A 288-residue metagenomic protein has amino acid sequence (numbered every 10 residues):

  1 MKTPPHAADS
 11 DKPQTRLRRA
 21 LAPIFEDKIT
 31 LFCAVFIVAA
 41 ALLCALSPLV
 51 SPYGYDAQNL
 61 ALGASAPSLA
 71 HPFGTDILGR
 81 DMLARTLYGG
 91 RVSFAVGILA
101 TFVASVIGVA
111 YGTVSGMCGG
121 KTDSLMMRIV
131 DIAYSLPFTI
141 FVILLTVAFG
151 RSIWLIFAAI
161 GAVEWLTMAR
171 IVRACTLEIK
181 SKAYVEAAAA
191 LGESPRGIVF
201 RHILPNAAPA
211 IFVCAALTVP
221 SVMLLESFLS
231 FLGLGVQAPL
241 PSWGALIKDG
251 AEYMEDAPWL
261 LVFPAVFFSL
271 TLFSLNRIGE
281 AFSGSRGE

Functional and structural regions predicted by a protein language model:
A8-Y53, I129, A207-A208: N-terminal signal-anchor/first transmembrane alpha helix
V35, L43-L78, G233-L240: Hydrophobic alpha-helical transmembrane segments of membrane transport/permease proteins and related membrane-embedded
P72, D76, M82, V106 (+3 more regions): Generic hydrophobic transmembrane alpha-helix motif, especially the helices
M82-M117, T271: Transmembrane alpha-helix signature in integral membrane proteins
R91-I107, V142, R196-F228, L275: Transmembrane alpha-helices
T146, A162-V163, P209-V219, P258-E288: C-terminal transmembrane helix and the adjacent membrane-cytosol boundary/short C-terminal tail of inner/organellar
T146-F149, I160, C175-T176, L225-F267: Glycine-rich helix-loop "coupling/hinge" segments at transmembrane-helix boundaries in multipass transporters
